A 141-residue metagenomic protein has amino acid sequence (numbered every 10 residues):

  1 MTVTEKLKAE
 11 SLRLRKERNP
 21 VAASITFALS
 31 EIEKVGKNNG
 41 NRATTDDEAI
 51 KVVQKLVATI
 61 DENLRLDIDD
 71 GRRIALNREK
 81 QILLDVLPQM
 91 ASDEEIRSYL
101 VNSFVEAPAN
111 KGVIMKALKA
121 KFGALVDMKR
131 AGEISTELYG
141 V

Functional and structural regions predicted by a protein language model:
M1-V141: Charged, compositionally biased, marginally structured helical/coil segments
